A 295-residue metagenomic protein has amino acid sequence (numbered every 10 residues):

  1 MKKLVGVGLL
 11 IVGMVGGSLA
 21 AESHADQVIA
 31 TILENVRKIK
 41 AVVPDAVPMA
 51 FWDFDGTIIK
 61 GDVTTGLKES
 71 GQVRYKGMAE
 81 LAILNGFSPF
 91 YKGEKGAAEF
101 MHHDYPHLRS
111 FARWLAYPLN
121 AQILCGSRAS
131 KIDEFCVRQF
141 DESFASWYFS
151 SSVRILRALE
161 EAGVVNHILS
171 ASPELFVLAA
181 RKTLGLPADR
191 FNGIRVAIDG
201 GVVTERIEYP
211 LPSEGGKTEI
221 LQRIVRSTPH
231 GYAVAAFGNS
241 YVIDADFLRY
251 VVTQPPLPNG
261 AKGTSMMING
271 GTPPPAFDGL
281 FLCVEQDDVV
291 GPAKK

Functional and structural regions predicted by a protein language model:
L4-G13: Sec-dependent N-terminal signal peptides
I11, G17-F54, I59-D62, E69: Non-catalytic pre-domain segments flanking phosphatase-related domains
V12, Y117-N120, A179: Preference for short coil/turn "hinge" residues that link or interrupt alpha-helices
H24-T31, V42, V47-M49, A129-H167 (+1 more regions): C-terminal cap/substrate-recognition subdomain and adjoining C-terminal extension of metal-dependent phosphatase-like
D53-D55, G61, T65, V73-A79 (+3 more regions): Conserved cytosolic headpiece of P-type ATPases
T64, S70-R154: A metal-dependent, Asp-based hydrolase signature
